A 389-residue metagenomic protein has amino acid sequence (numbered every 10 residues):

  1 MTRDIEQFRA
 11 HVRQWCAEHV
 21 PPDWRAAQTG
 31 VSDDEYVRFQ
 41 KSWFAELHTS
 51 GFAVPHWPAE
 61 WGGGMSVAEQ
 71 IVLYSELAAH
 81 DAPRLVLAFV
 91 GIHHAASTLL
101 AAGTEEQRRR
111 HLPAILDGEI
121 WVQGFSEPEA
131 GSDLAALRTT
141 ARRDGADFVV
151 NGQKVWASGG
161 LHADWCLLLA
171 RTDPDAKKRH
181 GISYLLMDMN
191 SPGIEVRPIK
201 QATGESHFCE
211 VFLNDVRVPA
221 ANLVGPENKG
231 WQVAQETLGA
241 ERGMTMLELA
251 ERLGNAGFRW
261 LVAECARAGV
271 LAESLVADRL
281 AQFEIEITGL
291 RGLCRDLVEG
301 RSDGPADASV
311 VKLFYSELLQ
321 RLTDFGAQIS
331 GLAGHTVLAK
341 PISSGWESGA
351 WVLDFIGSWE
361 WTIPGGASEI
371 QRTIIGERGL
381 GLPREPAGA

Functional and structural regions predicted by a protein language model:
M1-F89, R110, A114, R259 (+4 more regions): Amphipathic, small/basic residue-rich leader segments at the start of a protein or domain
R3, I194-R291, W361: Glycine-rich beta->alpha junctions and the first turn(s) of the following alpha-helix
K41-G118, G159-W165, I287, C294 (+5 more regions): Internal helix-loop-helix
A68, V72-L73, H94, W231-E241 (+2 more regions): Glycine-rich phosphate/cofactor-binding loops in nucleotide/flavin-utilizing enzymes
D117-F125, L169: A short, Trp-centered hydrophobic/proline-enriched beta-strand micro-motif
A130, V155-G160, A202-T203, E360-A367: Glycine-rich phosphate/pyrophosphate-binding beta-alpha loops
T139-R142: A structural signal for short hydrophobic beta-strand segments in well-ordered beta-sheet cores
D147, N151-R197: A short core secondary-structure module
